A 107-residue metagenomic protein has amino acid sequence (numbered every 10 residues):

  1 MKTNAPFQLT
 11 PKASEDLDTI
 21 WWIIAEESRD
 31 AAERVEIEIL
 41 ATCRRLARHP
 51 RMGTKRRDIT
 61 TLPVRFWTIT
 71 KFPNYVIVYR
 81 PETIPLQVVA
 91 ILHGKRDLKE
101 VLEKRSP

Functional and structural regions predicted by a protein language model:
M1-E38: Arg/Lys-rich, positively charged N-terminal/basic patches that mediate binding to nucleic acids
M1-P6, E15, P63, P85 (+1 more regions): Small, basic N-terminal interaction modules of short regulatory proteins
A31, L40-T42, P63-W67: Amphipathic, hydrophobic secondary-structure cores in small proteins
A47: Short proline/glycine- and basic residue-enriched helix-capping loop/turn segments at helix->loop/beta transitions
R51-I84: Basic/aromatic recognition patch in beta-strand/loop cores that engages polyanionic ligands
F72-P107: Enriched for short, Lys/Arg-rich terminal
